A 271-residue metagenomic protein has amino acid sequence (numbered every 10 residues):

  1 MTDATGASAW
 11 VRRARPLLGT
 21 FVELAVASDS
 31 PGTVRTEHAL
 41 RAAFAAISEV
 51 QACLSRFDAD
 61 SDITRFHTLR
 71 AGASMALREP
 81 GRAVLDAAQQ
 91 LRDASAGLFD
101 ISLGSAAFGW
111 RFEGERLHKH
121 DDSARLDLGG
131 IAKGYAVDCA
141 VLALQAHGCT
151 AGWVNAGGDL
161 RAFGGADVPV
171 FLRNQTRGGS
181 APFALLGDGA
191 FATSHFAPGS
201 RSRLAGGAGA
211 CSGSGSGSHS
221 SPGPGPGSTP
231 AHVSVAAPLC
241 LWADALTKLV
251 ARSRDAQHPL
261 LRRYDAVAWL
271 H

Functional and structural regions predicted by a protein language model:
M1-H271: Mature catalytic core of soluble alpha/beta enzymes
